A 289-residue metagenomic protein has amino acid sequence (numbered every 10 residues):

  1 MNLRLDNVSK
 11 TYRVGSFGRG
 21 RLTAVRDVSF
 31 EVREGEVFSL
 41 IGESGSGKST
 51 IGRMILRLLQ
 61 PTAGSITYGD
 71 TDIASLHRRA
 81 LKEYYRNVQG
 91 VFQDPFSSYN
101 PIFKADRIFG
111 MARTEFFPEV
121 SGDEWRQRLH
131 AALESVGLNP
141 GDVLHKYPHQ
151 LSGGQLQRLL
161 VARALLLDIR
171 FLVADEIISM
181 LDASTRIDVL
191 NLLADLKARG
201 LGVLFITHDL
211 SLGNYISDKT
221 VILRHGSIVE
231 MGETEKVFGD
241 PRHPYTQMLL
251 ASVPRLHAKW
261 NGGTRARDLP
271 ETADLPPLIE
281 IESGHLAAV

Functional and structural regions predicted by a protein language model:
S16-R19, I73-Q89, E115, V237-P241: ABC ATPase NBD coupling module
I41-E43: The feature captures the beta-strand-to-loop junction immediately N-terminal to the Walker
G64-D72: Conserved ABC transporter NBD signature motif
Y147-L151, Q155: Conserved ABC ATPase signature
G213-Y215: A short, surface-exposed alpha-helical micro-motif characterized by mixed small hydrophobic and charged/polar residues
E233-V289: Charged, flexible cofactor/metal-binding loops and thiol motifs
